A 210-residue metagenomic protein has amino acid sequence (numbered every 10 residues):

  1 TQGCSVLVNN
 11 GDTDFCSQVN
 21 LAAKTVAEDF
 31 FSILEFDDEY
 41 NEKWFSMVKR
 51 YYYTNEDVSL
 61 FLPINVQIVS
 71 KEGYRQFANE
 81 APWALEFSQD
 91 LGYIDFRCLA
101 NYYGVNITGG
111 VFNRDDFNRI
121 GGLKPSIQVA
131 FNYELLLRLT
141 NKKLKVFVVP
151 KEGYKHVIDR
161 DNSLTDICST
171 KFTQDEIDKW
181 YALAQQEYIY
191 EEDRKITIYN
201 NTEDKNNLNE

Functional and structural regions predicted by a protein language model:
T1-N10: Acidic donor-binding segment of Leloir-type glycosyltransferases
N10-V26: Glycine-rich, basic loop-to-helix element that forms the pyrophosphate-binding segment of sugar-nucleotide handling
T13, Y74-N79, S126-Q128, K143-Y181: Nucleotide-sugar-dependent glycosyltransferase catalytic core
A27-E28, N106-I120: Conserved nucleotide-sugar donor-binding and metal-coordinating catalytic region shared by glycosyltransferases
F31: Short aromatic/hydrophobic "clamp" motif used to bind/position activated sugar donors
K43-A78: Conserved donor NDP-sugar-binding/catalytic core segment of glycosyltransferases
E80-Y102: Short, flexible, basic/aromatic active-site loop/helix in glycosyltransferases
Q128-L135: Acidic donor-binding loop at a coil-to-helix junction in glycosyltransferase catalytic cores that engages
